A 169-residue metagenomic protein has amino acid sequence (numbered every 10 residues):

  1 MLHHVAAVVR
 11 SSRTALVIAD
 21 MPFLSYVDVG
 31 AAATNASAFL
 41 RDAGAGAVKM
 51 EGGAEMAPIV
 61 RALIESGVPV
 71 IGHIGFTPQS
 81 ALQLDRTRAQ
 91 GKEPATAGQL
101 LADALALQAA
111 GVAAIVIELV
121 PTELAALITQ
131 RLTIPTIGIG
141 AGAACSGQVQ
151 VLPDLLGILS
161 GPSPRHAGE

Functional and structural regions predicted by a protein language model:
M1-A167: Alpha/beta enzyme core
